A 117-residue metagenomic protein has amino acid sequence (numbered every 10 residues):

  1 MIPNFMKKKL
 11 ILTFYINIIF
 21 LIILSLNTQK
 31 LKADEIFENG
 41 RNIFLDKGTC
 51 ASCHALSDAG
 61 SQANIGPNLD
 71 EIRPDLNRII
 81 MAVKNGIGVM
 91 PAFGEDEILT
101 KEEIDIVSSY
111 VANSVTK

Functional and structural regions predicted by a protein language model:
M1-D34, T116-K117: N-terminal export/targeting leaders of redox proteins
I2-I11, V83-V89, F93, I98: Extended, non-globular alpha-helical segments
N27-L45, R78: Electrostatic cytochrome c docking/interface patches
F37, Q62, I72, L76 (+2 more regions): Solvent-exposed, acidic/flexible segments
R41-N42, A51-K84, V89: Gly/Gly-Pro-rich "capping" loops immediately C-terminal to redox-active cysteine motifs in periplasmic/lumenal
G48: Cys/His-enriched microdomains
D96-K117: C-terminal capping alpha-helices of c-type cytochrome domains
